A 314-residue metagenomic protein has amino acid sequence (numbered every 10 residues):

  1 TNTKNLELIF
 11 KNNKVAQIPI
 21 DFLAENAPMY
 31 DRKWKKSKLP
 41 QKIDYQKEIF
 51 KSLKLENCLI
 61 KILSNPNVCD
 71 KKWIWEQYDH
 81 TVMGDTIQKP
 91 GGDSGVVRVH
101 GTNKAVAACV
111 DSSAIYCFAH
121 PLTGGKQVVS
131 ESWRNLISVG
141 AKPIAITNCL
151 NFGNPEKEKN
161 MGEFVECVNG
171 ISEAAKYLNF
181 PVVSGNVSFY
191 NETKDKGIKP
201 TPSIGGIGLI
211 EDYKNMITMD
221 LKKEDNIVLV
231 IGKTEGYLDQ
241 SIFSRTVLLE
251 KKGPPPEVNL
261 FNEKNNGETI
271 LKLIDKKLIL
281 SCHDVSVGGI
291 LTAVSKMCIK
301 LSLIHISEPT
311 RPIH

Functional and structural regions predicted by a protein language model:
T1-N57, G153-G236, R311: Phosphate/diphosphate-binding loops
N2-E7, K14-A16, D70, T81 (+9 more regions): Flexible loop/turn segments at secondary-structure boundaries
S52-S138, E173-Y177, F189-G197, K222: N-terminal glycine-rich phosphate/pyrophosphate-binding loops that anchor nucleotide-derived ligands and cofactors
N67-K71, W75-G84, G101-A107, L221-L301: Long hydrophobic segments that form regular secondary structure
G84-I87, Y116-G124, P155-E166, N191-D195 (+4 more regions): Alpha-helix capping and helix-loop boundary segments enriched in small/acidic/polar residues
G92-G101, V106-S112, N148, P202-L209 (+3 more regions): Short beta-strand elements
I115-S184, S188-N191, P200-G206, D212 (+4 more regions): Extended, hydrophobic alpha-helical segments in both membrane/secreted and soluble proteins
I304-H314: Single conserved hydrophobic/aromatic residue that forms the stacking wall/gate of nucleotide- or nucleobase-binding
